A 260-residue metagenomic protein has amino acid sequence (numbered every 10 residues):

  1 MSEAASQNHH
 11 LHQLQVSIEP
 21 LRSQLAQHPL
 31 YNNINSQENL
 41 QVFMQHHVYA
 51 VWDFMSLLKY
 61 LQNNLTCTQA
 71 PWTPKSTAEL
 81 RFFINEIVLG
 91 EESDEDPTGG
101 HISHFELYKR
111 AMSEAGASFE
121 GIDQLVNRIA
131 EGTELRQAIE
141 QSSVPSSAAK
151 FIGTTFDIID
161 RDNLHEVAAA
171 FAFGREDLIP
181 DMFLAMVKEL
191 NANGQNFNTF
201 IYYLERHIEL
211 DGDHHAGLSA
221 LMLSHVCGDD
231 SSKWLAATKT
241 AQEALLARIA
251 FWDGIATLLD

Functional and structural regions predicted by a protein language model:
S2-D260: Non-heme di-metal
